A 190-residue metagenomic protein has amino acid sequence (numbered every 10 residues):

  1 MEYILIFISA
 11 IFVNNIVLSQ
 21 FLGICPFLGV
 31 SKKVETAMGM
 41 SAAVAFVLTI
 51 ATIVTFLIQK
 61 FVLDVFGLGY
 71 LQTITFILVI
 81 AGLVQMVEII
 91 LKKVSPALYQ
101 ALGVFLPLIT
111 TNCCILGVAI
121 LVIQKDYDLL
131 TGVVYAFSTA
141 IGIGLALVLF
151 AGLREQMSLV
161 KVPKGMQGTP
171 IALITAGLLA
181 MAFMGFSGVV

Functional and structural regions predicted by a protein language model:
M1-L5, L57-Y70, I120-T131, S187-V190: Helix-coil boundary and interhelical linker segments in multi-pass alpha-helical membrane proteins
Y3-L18, G67-G82, V133-A146: Structural signature of hydrophobic alpha-helical transmembrane segments
L5, L129-V190: C-terminal transmembrane helix-loop-helix hairpin of multi-pass membrane proteins
I6, V13, V44, T49-I53 (+4 more regions): Hydrophobic core segments of alpha-helical transmembrane domains in multi-pass membrane transport and ion-translocation
F21-G29, E88-V94, V104-L106, C113-D126: Generic transmembrane alpha-helix signature in multi-pass membrane proteins, especially transporters/channels
L22-T36, V84-L98, F150-K161: C-terminal ends of transmembrane helices
E35-F46, Y70-F76, L98-T110, P163-I171: Cytoplasmic-side transmembrane-helix entry/capping segments in multi-pass membrane proteins
K60-G103: Ordered, amphipathic secondary-structure segments that act as subunit-interaction surfaces in large macromolecular
